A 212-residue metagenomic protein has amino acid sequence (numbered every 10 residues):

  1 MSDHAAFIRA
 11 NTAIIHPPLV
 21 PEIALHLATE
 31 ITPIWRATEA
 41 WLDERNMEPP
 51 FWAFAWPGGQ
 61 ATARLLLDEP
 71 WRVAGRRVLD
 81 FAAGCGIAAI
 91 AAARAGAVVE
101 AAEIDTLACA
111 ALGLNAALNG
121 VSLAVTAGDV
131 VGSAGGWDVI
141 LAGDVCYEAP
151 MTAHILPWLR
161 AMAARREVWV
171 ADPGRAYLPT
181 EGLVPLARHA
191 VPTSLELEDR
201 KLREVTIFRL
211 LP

Functional and structural regions predicted by a protein language model:
M1-P212: S-adenosylmethionine-dependent methyltransferases
